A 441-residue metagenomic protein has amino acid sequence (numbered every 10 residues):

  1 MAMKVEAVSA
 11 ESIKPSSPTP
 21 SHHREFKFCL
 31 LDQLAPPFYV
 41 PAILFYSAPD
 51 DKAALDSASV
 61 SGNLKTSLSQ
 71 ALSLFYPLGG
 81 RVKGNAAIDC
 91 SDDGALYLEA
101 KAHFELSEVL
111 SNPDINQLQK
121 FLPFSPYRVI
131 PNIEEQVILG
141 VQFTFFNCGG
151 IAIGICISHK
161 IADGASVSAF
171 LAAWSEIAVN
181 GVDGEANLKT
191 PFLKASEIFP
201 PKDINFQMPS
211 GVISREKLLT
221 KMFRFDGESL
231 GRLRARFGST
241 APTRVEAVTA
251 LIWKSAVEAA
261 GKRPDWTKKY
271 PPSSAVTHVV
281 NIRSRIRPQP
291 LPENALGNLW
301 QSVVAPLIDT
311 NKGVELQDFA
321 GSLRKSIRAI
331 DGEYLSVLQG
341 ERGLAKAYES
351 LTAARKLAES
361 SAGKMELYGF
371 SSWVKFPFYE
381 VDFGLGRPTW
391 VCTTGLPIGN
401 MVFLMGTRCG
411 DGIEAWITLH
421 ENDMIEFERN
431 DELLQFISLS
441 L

Functional and structural regions predicted by a protein language model:
E6-H23, P36-K375: Soluble acyl-CoA-dependent acyltransferase catalytic core bearing the H(X)4D motif
F26-K27, L31: Detector for long, low-complexity, acidic/polar, Ser/Pro/Gly/Thr-rich intrinsically disordered N-terminal regulatory
A358-L441: Low-complexity, glycine/alanine/valine/leucine- and proline-rich hydrophobic stretches
